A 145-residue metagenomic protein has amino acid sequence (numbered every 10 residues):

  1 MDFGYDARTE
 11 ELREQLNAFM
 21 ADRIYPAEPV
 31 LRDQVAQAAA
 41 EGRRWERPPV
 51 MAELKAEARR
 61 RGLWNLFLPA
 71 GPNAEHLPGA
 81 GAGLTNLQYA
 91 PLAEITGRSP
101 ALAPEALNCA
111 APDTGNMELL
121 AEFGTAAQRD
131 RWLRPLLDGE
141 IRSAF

Functional and structural regions predicted by a protein language model:
M1-Y25: Intrinsic disorder at enzyme termini
P29-F145: Glycine-rich flavin
